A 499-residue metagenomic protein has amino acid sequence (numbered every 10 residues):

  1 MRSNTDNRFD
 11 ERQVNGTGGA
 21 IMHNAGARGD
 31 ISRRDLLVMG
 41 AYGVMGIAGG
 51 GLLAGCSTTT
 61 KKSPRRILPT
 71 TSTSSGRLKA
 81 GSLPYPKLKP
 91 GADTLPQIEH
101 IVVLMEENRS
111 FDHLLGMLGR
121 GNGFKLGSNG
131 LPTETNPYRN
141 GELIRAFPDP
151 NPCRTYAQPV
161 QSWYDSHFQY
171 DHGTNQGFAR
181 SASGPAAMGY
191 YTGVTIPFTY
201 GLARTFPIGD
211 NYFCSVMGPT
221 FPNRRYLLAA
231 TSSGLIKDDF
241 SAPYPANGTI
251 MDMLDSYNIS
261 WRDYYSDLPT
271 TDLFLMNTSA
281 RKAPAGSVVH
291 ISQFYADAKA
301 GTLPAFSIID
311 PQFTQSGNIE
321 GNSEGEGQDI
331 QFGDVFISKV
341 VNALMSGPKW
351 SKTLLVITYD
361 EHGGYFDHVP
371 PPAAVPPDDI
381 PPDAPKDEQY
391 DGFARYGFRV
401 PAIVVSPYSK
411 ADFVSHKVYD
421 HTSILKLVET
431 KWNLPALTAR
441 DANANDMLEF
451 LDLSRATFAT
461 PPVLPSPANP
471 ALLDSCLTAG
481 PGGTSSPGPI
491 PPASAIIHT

Functional and structural regions predicted by a protein language model:
M1-G19: Short, charge-enriched, intrinsically disordered boundary segments that mark the beginning of a structured element
R2, G18-D30, D35-G50, T59-T499: N-terminal pro-sequences and low-complexity stem/linker regions of secreted or lumenal proteins
